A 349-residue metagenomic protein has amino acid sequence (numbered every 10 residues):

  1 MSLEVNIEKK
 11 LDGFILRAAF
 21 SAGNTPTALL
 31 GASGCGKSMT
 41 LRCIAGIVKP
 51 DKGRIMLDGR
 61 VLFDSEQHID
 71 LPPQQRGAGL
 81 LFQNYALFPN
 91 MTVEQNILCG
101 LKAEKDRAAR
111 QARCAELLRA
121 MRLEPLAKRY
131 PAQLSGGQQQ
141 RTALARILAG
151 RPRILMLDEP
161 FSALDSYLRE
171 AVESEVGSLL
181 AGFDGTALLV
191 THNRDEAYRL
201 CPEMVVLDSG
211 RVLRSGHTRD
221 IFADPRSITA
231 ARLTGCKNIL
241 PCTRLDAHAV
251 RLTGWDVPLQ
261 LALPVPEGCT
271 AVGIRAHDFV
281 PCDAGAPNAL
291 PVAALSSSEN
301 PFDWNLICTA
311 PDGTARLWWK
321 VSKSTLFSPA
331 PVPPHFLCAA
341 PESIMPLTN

Functional and structural regions predicted by a protein language model:
V5-P26, A32, S38-M39, G46-K49 (+3 more regions): Non-catalytic connector elements of ABC transporters
S38-L41, R141-T142: ABC ATPase nucleotide-binding domain helices that frame the ATP-binding cleft
R42-C43, E203: The short alpha-helix immediately C-terminal to the Walker A/P-loop
I47, A78, F82-F88, N193: Catalytic "switch" loops of ABC-type ATPases
V48-K49, M56, K102, A181: A position-specific signal in ABC ATPase nucleotide-binding domains
R54-R76: ABC ATPase NBD Q-loop/coupling interface
G77, T92-T229: ABC ATPase nucleotide-binding domains
F222-L245, G273: C-terminal boundary and immediately downstream tail of ABC-type ATPase nucleotide-binding domains
